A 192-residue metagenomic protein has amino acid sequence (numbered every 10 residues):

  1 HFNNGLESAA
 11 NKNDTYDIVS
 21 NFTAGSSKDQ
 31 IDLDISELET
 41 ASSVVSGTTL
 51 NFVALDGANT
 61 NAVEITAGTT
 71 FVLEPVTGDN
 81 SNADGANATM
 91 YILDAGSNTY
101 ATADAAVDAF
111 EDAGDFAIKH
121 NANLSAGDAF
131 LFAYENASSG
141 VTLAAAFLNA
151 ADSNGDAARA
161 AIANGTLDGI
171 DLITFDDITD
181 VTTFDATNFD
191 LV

Functional and structural regions predicted by a protein language model:
H1-T69: Acidic, glycine-rich calcium-binding repeat modules characteristic of RTX/beta-roll and related beta-solenoid repeat
T60-V192: Low-complexity acidic/polar repeat-biased segments
